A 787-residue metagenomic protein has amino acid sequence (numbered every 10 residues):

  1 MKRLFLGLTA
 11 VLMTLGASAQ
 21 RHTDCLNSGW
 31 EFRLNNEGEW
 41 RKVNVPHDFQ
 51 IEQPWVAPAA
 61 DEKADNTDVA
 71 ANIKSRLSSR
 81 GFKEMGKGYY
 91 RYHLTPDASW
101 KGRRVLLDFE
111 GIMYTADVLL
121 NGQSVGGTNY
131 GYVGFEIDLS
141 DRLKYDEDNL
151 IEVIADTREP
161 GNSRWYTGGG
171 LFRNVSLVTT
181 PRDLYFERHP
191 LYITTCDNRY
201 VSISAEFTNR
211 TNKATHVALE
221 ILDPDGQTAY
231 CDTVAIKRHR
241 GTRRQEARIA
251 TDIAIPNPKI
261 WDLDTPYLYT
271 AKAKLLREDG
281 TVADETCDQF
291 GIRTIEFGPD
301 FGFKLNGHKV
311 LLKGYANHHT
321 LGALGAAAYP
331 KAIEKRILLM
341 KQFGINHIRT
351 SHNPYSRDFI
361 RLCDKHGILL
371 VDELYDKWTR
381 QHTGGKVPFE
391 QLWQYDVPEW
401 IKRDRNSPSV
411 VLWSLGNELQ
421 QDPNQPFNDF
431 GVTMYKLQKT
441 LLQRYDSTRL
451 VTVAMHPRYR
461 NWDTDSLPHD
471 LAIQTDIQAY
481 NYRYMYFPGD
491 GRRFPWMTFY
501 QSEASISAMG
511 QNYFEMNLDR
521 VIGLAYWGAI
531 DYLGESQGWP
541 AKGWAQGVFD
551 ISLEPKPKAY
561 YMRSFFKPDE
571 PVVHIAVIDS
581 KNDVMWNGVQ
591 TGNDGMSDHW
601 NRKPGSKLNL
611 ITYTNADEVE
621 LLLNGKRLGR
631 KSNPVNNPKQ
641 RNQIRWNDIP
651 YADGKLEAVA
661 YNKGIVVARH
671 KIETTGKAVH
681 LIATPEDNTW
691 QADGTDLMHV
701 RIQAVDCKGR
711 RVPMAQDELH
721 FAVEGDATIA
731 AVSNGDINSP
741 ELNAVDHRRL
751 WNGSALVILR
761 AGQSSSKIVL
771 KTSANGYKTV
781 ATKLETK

Functional and structural regions predicted by a protein language model:
Q20-D108, S163-L171, I575-V584, D594 (+1 more regions): Extended carbohydrate-recognition surfaces in non-catalytic/accessory domains of CAZymes and lectin-like proteins
D24-L26, R33-N35, R80-E187, R210-T211 (+4 more regions): Accessory beta-strand-rich segments of carbohydrate-active enzymes
E52-F109, M113-N121, G126-N129, V178 (+5 more regions): Active-site-adjacent substrate/metal-binding segments within catalytic domains of carbohydrate-active enzymes
K144-D146, E206-G298, W646, A652-D653 (+3 more regions): Extended acidic/polar, glycine-enriched regions that form or flank non-catalytic beta-rich accessory modules
Y200-R238, L608-R630, K655-A660, D717-L719 (+1 more regions): Beta-strand-rich binding/interaction modules
I203-E206, A273-K274, Q590-M596, W600 (+5 more regions): Beta-strand-rich structural segments
A214-A218, L263-Y269, K607, N615-D617 (+4 more regions): Short flexible loop/turn segments that cap and initiate beta-strands
I337-M340, H347-V589, D594-W600: Substrate-binding/catalytic cleft of secreted carbohydrate-active enzymes, primarily glycoside hydrolases
